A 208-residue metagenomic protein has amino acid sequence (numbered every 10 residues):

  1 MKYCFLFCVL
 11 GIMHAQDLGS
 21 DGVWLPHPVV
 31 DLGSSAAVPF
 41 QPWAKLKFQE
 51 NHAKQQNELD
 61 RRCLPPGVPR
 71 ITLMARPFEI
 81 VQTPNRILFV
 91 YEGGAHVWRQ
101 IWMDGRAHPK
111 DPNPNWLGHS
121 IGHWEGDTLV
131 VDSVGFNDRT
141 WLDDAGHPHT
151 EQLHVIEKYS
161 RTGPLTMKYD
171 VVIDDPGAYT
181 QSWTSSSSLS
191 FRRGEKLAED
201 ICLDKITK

Functional and structural regions predicted by a protein language model:
M1-F7: Sec-dependent signal peptide recognition, specifically the positively charged N-region followed immediately by
F7-A15: Hydrophobic h-region of N-terminal signal peptides that target proteins for export in Gram-negative bacteria
A15-K208: PEST-like low-complexity, intrinsically disordered acidic/proline/serine-rich tracts that flank trafficking/processing
